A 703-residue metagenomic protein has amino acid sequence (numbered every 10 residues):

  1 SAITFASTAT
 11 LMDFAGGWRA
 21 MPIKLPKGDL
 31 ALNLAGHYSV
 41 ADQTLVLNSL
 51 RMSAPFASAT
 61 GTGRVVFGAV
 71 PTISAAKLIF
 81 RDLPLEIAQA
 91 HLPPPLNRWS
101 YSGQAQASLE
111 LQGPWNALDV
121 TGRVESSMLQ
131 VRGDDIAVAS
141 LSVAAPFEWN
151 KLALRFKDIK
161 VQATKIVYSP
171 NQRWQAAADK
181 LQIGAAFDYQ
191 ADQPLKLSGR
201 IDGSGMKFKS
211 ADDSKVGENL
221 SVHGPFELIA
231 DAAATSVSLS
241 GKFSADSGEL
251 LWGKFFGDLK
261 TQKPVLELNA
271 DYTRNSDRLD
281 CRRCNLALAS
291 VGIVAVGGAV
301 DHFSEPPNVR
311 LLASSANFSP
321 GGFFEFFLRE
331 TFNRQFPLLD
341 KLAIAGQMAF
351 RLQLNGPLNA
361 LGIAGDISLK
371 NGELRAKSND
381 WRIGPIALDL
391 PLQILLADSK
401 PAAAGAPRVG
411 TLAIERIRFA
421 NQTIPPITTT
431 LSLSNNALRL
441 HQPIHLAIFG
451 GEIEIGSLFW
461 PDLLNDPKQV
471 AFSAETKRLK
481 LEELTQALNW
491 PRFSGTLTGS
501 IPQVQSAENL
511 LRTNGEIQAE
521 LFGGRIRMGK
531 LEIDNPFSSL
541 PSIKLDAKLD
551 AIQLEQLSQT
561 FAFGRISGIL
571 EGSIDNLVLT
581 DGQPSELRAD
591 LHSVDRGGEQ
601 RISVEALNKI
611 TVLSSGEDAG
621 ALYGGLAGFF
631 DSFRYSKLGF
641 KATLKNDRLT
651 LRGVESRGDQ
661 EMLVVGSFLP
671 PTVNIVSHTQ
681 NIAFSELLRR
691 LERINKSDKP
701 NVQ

Functional and structural regions predicted by a protein language model:
S1-S58, V66-V291, F303-K377, I386-E508 (+6 more regions): Extended amphipathic, helix-rich lipid-handling scaffolds
A15-G16, R596-R601: Short aromatic-acidic-glycine turn motif
N379, E599-K609: Outer-membrane beta-barrel and related beta-rich outer-membrane complex signature in Gram-negative bacteria
R512-T513, S585: Short "repeat-start/strand-capping" segments in structured domains, especially the N-termini of parallel beta-helix
L521-G524, H592-G598: Short edge-strand/loop segments of extracellular domains
N576-L579, S585-S593: C-terminal structural cap/anchor segments
F633-S667: A cross-taxonomic marker for long C-terminal extensions/tails that follow the last structured domain
